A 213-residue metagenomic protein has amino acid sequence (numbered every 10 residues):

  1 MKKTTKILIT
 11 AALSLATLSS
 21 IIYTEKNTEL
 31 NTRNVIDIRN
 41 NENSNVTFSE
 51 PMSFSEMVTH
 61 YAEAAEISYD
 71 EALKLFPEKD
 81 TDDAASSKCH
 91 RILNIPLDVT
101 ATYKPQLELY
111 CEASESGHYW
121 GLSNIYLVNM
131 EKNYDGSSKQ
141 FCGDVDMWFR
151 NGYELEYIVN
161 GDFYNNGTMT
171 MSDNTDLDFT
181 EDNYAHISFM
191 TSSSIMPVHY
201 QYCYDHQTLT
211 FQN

Functional and structural regions predicted by a protein language model:
M1-Y110: N-terminal prepro-regions of secreted/extracellular proteins
D82-N213: Mature secreted bioactive peptide module from preproproteins
